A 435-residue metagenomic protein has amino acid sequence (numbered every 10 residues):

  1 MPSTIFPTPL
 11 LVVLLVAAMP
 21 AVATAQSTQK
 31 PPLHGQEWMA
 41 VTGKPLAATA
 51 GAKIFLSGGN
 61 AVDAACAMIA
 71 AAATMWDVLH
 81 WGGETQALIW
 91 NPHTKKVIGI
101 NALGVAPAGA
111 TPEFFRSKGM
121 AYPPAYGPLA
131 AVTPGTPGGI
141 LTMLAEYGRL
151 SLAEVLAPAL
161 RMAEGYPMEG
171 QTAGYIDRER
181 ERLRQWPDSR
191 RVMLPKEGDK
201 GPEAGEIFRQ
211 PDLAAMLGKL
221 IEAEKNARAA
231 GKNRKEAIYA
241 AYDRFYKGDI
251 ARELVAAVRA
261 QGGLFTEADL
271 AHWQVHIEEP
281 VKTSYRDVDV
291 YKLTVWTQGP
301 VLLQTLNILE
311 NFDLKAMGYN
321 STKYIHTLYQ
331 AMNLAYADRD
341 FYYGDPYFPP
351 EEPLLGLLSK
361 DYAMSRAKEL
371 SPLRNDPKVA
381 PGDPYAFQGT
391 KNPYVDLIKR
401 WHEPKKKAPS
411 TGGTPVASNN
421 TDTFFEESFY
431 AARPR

Functional and structural regions predicted by a protein language model:
M1-F6: N-terminal secretory signal peptides that target proteins for export/translocation
T8-A21: Bacterial N-terminal signal peptides
A17-A18, I221-R228, D313, R339: Structural motif corresponding to the C-terminal cap of alpha-helices
Q26-T49, K53, N60-A240, F245-T297 (+1 more regions): Noncatalytic scaffold domains of N-terminal-nucleophile
A251, G263, L314-R435: Internal maturation/activation junctions in enzymes
V281-K282, K292-T294, Q298, L306 (+2 more regions): Acidic, low-complexity N-terminal propeptides/linkers enriched in Ser/Thr/Asp/Gly that mediate export, maturation
D287, T305, A335: Hydrophobic, well-ordered secondary-structure elements that form the walls of internal hydrophobic environments
G299-K315: M16/insulysin-pitrilysin zinc metalloprotease superfamily fold
